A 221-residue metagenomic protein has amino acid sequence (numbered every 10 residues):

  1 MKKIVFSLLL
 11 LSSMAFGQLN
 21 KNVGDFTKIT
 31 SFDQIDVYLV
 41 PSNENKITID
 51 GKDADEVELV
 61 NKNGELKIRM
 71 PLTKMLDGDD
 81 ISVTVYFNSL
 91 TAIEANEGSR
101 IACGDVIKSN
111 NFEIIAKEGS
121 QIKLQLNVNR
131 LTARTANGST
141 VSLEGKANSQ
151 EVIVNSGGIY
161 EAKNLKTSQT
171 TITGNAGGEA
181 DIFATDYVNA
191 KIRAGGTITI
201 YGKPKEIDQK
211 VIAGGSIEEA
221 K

Functional and structural regions predicted by a protein language model:
M1-K221: Intrinsically disordered, low-complexity terminal regions
